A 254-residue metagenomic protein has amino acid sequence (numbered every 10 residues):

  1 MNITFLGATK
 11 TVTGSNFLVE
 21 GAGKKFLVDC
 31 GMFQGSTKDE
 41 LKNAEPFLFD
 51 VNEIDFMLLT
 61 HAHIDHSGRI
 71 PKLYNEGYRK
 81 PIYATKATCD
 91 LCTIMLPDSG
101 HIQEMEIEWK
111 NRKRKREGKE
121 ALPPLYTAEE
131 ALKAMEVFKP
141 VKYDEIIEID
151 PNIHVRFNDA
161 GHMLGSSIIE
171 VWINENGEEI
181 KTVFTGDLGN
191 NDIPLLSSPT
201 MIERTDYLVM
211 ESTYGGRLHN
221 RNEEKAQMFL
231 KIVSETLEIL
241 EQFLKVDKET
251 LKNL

Functional and structural regions predicted by a protein language model:
M1-N52, K133-S197, T250-N253: Core dinuclear metal-dependent hydrolase active-site scaffold
A8, A87-T88, A160, T213: An acidic- and aromatic-residue-enriched active-site/binding cleft used to recognize and process polar
T11, A22-K80, A84-D90, M95-K133 (+2 more regions): Pre-active-site segment of Zn-dependent metallo-hydrolases
K24, K80, I180, R204 (+1 more regions): Short coil/turn segments at beta-strand junctions that form active-site/ligand-binding loops
Y83-T85, F184, Q242-K245: A structural signal for short, well-ordered beta-strand segments and their strand-loop junctions that often border
I168, G189-L254: Cap/insert and terminal regions of metallo-dependent hydrolase folds
